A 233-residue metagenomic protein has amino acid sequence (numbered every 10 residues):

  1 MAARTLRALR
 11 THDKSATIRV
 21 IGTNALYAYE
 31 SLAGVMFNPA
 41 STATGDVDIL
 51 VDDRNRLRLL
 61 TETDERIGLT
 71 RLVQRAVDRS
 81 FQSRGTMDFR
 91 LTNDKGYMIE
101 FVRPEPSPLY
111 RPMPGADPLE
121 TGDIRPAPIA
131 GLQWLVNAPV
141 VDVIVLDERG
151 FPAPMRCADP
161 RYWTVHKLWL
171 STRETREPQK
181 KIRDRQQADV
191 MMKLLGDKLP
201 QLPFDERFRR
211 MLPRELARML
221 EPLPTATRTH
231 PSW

Functional and structural regions predicted by a protein language model:
M1-W233: Compositionally biased terminal segments of proteins
